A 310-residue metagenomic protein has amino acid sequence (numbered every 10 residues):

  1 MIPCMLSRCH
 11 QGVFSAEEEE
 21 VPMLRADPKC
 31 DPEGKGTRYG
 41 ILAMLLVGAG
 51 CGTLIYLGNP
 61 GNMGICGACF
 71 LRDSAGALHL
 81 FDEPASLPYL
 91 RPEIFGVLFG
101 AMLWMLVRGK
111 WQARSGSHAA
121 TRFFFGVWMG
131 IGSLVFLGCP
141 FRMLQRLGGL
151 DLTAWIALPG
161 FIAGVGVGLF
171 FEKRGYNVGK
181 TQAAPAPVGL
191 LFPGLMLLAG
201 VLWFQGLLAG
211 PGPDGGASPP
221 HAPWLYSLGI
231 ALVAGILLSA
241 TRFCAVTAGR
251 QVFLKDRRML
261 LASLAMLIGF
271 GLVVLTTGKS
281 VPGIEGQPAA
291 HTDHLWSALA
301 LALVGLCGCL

Functional and structural regions predicted by a protein language model:
A16-L310: Membrane-interfacial helix-loop segments of redox and metal-homeostasis proteins, especially TM-loop-TM junctions
